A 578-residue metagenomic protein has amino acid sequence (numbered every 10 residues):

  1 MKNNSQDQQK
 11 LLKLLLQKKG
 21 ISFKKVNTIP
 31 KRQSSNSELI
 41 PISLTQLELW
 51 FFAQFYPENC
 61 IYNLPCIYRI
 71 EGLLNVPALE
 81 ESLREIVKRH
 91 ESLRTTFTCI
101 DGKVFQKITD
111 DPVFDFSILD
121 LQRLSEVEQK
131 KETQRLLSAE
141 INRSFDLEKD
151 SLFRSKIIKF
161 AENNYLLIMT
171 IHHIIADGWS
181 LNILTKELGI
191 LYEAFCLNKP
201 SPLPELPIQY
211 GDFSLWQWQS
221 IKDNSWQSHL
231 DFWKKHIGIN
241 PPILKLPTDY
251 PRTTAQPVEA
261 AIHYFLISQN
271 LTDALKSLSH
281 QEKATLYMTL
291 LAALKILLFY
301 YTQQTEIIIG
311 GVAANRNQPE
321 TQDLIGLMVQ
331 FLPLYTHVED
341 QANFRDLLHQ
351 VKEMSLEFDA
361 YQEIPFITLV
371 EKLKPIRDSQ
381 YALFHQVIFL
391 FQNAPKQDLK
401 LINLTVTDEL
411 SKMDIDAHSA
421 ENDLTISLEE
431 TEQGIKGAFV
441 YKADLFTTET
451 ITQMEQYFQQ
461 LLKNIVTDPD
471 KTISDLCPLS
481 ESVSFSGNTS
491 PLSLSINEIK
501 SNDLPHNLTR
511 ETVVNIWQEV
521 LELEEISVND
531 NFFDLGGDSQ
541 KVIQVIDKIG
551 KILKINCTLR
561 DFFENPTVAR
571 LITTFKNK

Functional and structural regions predicted by a protein language model:
M1-V26, V104-D111, K463, T467 (+3 more regions): Phosphopantetheine-dependent thiolation modules in NRPS/PKS and related acyl-activating systems
D7-L39, W218, T253, Q341 (+6 more regions): Flexible, non-catalytic linker and terminal segments flanking ANL/adenylate-forming cores
L14, F23-S117, L124-S220, K235-G238 (+3 more regions): Acyl-group handoff/entry surfaces in thioester-processing enzymes
S34-I40, N59-E81, T133-R135, L147-M169 (+9 more regions): Gly/Ser/Thr-rich phosphate-binding loops and adjoining beta-strand/alpha-helix segments that form adenosine-phosphate
S37-Q54, N75, Q129-L136, L181-N182 (+7 more regions): AMP-binding/adenylate-forming domain of the ANL superfamily
Y56-N63, E91-S92, N163-N164, Q219-L230 (+5 more regions): His-Asp-centered acyl/peptidyl-transfer active-site segments
E81-K88, R135, A139, K186 (+14 more regions): Generic recognition of well-ordered alpha-helical segments within structured catalytic/regulatory domains
T96-F97, L188-I208, H236-G238, I243-K245 (+7 more regions): A short N-terminal helical cap/helix-turn-helix that marks the beginning of AMP-binding/adenylate-forming
